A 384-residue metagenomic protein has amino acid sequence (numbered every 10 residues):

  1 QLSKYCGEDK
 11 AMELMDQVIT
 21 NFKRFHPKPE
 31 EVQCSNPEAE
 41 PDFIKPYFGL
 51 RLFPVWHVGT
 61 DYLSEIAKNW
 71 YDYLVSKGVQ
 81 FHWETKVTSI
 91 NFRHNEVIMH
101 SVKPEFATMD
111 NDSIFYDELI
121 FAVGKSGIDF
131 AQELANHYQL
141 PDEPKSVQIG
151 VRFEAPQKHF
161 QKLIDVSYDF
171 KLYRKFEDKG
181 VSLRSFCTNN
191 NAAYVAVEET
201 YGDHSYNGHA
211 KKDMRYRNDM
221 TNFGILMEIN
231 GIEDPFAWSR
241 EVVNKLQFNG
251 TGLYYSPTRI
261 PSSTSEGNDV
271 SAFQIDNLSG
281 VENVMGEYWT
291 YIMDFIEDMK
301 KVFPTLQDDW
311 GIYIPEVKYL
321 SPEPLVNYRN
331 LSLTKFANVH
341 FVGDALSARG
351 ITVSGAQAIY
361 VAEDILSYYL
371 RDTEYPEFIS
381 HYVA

Functional and structural regions predicted by a protein language model:
Q1, P29-A384: Residues forming the flavin
Q1-A39: N-terminal FAD cofactor-binding segment of flavoenzymes
